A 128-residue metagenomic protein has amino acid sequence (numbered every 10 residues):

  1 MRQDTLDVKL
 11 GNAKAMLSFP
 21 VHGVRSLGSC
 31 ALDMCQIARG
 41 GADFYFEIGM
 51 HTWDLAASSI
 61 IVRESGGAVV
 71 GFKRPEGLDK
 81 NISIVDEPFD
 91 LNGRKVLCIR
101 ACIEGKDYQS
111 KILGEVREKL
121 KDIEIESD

Functional and structural regions predicted by a protein language model:
D7, G11-F19, G23-R25, C30-D128: Oxyanion/phosphate-interacting regions
